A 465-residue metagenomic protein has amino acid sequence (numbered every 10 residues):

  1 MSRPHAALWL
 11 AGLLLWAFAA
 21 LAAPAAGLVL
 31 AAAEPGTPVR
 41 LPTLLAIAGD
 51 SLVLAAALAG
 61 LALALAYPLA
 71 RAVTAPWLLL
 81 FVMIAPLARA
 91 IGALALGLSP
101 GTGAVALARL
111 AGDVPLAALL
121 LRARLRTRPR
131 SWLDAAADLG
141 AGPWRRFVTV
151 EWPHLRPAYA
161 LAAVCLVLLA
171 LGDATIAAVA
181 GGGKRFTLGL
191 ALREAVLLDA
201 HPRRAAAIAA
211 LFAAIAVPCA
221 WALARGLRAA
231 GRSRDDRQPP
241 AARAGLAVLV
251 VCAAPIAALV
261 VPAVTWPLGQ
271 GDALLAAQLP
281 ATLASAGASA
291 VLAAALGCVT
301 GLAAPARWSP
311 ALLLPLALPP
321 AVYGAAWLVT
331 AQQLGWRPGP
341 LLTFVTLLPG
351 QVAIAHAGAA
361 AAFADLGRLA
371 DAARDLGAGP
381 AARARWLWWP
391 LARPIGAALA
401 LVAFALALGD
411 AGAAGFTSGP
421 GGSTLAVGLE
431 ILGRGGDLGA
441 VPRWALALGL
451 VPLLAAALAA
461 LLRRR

Functional and structural regions predicted by a protein language model:
M1, R130, R145, G181-G189 (+3 more regions): Feature of multi-pass inner-membrane transport and sensor proteins that recognizes transmembrane helices together
R3, G36-L44, T127, S131 (+13 more regions): Juxtamembrane loop-helix boundary motifs flanking transmembrane segments in multi-pass membrane proteins
P4-E34, L41-R126, H154-T175, G181 (+6 more regions): Membrane-water interface segments at the C-terminal ends of transmembrane alpha-helices in multi-pass inner-membrane
A46, L79, R130-D138, T149 (+7 more regions): Short amphipathic alpha-helical coupling elements at transmembrane boundaries
P115, L139-A141, P153, L376-P380 (+1 more regions): Glycine/proline-centered hinge or cleavage motifs at structural transition points of membrane proteins
R128-R130, R225-A230, L366, L458-R465: Membrane-interface capping segments at transmembrane-helix boundaries
D173-A200, D410-L438: Glycine-rich helix-loop "coupling/hinge" segments at transmembrane-helix boundaries in multipass transporters
